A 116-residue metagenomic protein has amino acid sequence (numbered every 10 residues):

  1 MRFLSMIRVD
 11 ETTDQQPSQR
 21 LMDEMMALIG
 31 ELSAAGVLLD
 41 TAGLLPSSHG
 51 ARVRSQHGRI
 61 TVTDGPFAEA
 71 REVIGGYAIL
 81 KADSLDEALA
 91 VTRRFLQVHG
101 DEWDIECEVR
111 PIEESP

Functional and structural regions predicted by a protein language model:
M1-P116: Conserved, structured core segments of small domains
